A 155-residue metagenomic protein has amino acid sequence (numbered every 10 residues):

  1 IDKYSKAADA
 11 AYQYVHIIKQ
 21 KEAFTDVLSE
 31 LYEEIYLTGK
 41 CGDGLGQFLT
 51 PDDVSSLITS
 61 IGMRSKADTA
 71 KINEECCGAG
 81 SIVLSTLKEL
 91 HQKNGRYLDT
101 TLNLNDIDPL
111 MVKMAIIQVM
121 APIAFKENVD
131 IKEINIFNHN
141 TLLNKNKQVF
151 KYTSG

Functional and structural regions predicted by a protein language model:
I1-N94: Class I S-adenosyl-L-methionine
P51-K147: Conserved S-adenosyl-L-methionine
K147-G155: Short, surface-exposed amphipathic charged segments that create phosphate/polyanion-binding patches used for binding
